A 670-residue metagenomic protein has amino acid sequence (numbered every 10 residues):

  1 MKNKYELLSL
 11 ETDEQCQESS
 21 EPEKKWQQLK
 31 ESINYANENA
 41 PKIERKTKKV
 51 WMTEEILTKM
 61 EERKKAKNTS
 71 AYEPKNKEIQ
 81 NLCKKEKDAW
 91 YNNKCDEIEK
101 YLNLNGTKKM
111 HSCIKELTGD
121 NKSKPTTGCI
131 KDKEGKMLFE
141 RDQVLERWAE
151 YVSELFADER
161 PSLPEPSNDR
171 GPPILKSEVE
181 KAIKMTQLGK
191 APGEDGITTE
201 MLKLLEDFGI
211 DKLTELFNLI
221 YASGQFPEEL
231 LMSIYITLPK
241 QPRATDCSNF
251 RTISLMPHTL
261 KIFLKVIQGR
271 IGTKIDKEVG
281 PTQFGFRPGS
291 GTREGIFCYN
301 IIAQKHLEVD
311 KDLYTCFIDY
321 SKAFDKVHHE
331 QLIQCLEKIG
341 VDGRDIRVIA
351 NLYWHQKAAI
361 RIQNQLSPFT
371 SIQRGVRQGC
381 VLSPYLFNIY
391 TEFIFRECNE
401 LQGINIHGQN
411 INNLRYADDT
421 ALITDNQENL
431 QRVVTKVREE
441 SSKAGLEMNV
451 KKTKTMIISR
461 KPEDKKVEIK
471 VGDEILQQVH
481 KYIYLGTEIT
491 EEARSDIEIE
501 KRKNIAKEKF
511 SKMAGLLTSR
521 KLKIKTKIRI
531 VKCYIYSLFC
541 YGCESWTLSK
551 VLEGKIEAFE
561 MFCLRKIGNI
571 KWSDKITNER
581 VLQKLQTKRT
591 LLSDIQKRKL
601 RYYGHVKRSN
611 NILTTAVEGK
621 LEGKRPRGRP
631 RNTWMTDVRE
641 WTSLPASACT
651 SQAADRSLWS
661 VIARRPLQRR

Functional and structural regions predicted by a protein language model:
M1-E38, D473-W546, R598-R601: Basic, alpha-helical interaction scaffolds
M1-Q27, S32-I33, L104-N249, S254 (+8 more regions): Surface-exposed loop/turn segments and immediately adjacent short secondary-structure elements within folded domains
K30-I33, I56-K64, Y72-K87, Y91 (+3 more regions): Short amphipathic alpha-helical coiled-coil/interface segments
K67-N68, K203, K322-I339, L414-K443 (+3 more regions): Catalytic palm subdomain of template-directed nucleic-acid polymerases, centered on the conserved carboxylate motif
V152, F156, N168-I389: Conserved pre-catalytic core of RNA-dependent polymerases
D169, M448-H480, V581-K588: Short, conserved micro-motifs composed of acidic
G193, M232-Y235, R251, Q283-G285 (+12 more regions): Catalytic palm active-site di-aspartate
R270-Q283, L386-A417, A421: Active-site palm subdomain of RNA-directed nucleic acid polymerases
